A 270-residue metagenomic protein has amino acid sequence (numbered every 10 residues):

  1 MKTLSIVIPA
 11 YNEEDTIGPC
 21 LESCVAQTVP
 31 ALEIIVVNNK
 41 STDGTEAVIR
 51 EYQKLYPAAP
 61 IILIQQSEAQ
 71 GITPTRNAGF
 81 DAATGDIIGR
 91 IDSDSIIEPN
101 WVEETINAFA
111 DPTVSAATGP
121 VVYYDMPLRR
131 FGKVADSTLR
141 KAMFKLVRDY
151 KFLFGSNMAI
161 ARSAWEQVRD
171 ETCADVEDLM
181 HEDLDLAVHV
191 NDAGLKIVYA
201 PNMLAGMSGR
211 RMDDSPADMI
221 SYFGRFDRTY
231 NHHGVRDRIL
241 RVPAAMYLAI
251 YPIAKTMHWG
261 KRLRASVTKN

Functional and structural regions predicted by a protein language model:
M1-S23: N-proximal low-complexity "stem/linker" segments adjacent to membrane-targeting elements
E22-A31: Short, acidic, metal-binding catalytic loop of nucleotide-sugar glycosyltransferases
S23, N38-A47, E68, S95: A conserved acidic beta->alpha catalytic loop
Q66-A83: Glycine-rich, basic loop-to-helix element that forms the pyrophosphate-binding segment of sugar-nucleotide handling
I88: Short aromatic/hydrophobic "clamp" motif used to bind/position activated sugar donors
N100-R130: Conserved donor NDP-sugar-binding/catalytic core segment of glycosyltransferases
G119-P120, F131-F152: Short, flexible, basic/aromatic active-site loop/helix in glycosyltransferases
E177-L186: Acidic donor-binding loop at a coil-to-helix junction in glycosyltransferase catalytic cores that engages
